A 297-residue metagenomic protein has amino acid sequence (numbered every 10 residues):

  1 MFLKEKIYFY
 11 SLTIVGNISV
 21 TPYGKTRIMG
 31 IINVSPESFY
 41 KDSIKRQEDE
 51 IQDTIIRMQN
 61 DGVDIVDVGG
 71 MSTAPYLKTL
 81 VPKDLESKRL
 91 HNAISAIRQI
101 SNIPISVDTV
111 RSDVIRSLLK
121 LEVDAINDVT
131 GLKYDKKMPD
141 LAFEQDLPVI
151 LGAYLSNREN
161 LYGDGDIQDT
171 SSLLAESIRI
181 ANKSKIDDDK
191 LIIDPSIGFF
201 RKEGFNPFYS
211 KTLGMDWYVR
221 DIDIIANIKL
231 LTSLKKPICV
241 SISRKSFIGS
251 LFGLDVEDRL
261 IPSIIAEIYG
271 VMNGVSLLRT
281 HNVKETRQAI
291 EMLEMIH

Functional and structural regions predicted by a protein language model:
M1-F39, H297: N-terminal amphipathic alpha-helix/helix-capping segment at the start of soluble metabolic enzymes
I7-F9, Y40-R57, T73-N92, S112 (+2 more regions): Active-site-adjacent loop and "lid" segments of alpha/beta metabolic enzymes
T13, I65, R89, T109: Active-site loop-to-helix "anion-binding N-cap" substructures in soluble metabolic enzymes
R27-I31, D64-D67, P104-S106, D124-A125 (+4 more regions): Structural preference for beta-strand elements that scaffold enzyme active sites
I32, A96-I100, P104-T109: Catalytic PLP-binding core of fold-type I/II PLP enzymes
D53-G69: Catalytic domains of carbohydrate-active enzymes, especially glycoside hydrolases
R98-I103, E122, S184-D187: Short helix-capping segments at alpha-helix termini
V114, D194-P195: The catalytic core of metal-dependent phosphodiesterases that act on cyclic dinucleotides
